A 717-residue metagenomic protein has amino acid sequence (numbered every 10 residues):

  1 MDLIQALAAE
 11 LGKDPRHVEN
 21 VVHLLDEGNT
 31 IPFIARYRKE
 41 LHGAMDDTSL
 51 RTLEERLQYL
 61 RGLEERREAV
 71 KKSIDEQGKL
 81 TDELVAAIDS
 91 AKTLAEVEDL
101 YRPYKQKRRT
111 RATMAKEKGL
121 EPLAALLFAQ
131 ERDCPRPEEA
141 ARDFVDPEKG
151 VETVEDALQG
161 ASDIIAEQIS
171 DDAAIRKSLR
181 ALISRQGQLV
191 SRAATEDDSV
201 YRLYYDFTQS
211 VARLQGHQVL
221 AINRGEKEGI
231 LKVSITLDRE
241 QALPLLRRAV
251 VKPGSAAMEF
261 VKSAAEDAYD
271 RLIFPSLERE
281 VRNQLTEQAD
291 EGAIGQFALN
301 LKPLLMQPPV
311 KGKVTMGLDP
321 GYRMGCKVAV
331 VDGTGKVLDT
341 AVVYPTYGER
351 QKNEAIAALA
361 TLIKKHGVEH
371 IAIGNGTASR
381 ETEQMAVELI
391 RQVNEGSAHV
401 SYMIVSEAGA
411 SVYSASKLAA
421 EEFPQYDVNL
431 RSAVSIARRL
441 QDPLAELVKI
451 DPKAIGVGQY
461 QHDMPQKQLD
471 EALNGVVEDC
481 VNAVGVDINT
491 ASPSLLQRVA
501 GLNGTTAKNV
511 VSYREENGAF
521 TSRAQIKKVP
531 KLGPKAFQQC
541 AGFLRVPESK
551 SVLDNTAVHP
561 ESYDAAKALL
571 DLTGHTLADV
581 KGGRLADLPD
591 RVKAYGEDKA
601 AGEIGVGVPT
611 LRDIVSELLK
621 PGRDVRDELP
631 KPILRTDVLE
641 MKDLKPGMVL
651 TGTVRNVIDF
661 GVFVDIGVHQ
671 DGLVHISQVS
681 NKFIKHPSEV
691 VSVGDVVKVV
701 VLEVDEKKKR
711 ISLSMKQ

Functional and structural regions predicted by a protein language model:
G12, P308-P309, E478-S512, T636-V674 (+1 more regions): C-terminal accessory/binding modules appended to enzymatic or scaffolding proteins
H23-D26, P103, M114-E117, A221-G225 (+15 more regions): Replace "in large, NTP-powered and nucleic-acid-processing enzymes" with "in large, NTP-powered factors and other
T30-I31, H42, D46-E148, A483-E628 (+3 more regions): Accessory alpha-helical DNA-binding modules that contact the DNA backbone or grooves
S49-T52, Y59, L63-G317, G321-Y426 (+1 more regions): Duplex nucleic acid-engaging cores and interfaces of nucleic-acid transaction enzymes
E96, M403, G409-A410, S414-V484 (+1 more regions): Long, charge-rich intrinsically disordered scaffolds of nucleic-acid metabolism proteins
R142-V154, F207-T208, R224-K227, R239 (+5 more regions): Low-complexity, acidic/Ser/Thr- and charged residue-rich accessory regions of DNA metabolism proteins
A181-Q188, L318-Y322, G376-A378, I404-V412 (+5 more regions): A glycine-rich phosphate-binding loop feature that marks nucleotide/adenosyl-phosphate handling sites
E280-A298, A454-G485, A601-P646: Long, charged amphipathic helices and adjacent flexible linkers at domain junctions
